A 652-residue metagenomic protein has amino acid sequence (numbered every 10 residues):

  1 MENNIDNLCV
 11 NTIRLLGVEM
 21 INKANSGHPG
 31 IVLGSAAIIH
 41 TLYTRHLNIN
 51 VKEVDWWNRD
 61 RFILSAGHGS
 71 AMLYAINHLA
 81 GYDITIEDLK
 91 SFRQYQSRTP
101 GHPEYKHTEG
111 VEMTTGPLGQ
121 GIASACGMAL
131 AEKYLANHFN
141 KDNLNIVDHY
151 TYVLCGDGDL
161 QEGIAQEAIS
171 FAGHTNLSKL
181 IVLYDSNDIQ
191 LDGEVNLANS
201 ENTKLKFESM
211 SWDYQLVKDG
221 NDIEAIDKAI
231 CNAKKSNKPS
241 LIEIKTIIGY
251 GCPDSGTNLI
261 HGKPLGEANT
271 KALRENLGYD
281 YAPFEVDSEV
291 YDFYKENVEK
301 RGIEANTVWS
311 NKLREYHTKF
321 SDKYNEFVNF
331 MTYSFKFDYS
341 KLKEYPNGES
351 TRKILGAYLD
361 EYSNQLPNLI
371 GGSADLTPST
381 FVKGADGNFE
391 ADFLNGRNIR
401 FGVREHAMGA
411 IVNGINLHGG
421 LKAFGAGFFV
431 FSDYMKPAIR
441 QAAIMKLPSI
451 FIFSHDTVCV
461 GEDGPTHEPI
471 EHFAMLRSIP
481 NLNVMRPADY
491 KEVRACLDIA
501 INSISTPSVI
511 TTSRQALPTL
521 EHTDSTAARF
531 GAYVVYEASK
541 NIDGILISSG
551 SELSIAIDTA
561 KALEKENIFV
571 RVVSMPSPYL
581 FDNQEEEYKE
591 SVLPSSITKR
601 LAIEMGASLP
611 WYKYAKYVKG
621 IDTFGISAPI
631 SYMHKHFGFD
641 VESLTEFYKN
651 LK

Functional and structural regions predicted by a protein language model:
M1-Y150, N297-S508, A516, V641: Thiamine diphosphate
N58, S240-Y333: Terminal amphipathic helices with adjacent charged low-complexity linkers/tails
Q94-K106, S124, L130, Y134-H138 (+5 more regions): Thiamine diphosphate
Y152, I370, I545-I547: Conserved beta-strand elements of the Class I
V153-L154, V182, G372, R486 (+1 more regions): Residue-level marker for buried hydrophobic side chains located in beta-strands that build the well-ordered beta-sheet
G158-I164: Short acidic, Gly/Ser-rich segments with clustered Asp/Glu that frequently serve as metal-coordination loops in enzyme
